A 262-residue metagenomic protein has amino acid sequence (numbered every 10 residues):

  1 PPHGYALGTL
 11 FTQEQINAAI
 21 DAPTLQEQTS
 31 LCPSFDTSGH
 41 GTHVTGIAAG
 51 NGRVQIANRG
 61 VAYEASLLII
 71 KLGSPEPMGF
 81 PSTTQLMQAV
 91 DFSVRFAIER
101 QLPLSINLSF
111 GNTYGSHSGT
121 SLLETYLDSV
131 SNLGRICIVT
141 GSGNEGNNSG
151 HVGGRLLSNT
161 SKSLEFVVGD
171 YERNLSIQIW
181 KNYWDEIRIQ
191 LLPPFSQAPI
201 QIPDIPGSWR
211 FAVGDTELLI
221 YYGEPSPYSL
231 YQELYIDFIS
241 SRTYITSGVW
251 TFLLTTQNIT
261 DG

Functional and structural regions predicted by a protein language model:
P1-T42, A62, R100, Q201-W250 (+1 more regions): Active-site core segment of subtilase-fold serine proteases
P1-T84, Q101-S105, R135, R173 (+1 more regions): Subtilisin-like serine protease catalytic core
A49-R53, D91-I98, D128, N132: Sec-exported extracytoplasmic/periplasmic mature domains
I70-L72, V90-S118, G141-S142: Short acidic, glycine-rich surface-loop motifs adjacent to enzyme active sites
G79-L86, F96-P103, N147-R155: Extended charged low-complexity segments that act as oligomerization/scaffolding linkers
S105, G115-Y126, R135-T140, N147-L156: Large, well-folded core regions of big proteins
S131-L133, I138, E145-D185: Secreted peptidase-domain scaffold signal
D170-E172, W180-W209: Acidic, Ser/Thr/Pro-rich low-complexity intrinsically disordered segments
